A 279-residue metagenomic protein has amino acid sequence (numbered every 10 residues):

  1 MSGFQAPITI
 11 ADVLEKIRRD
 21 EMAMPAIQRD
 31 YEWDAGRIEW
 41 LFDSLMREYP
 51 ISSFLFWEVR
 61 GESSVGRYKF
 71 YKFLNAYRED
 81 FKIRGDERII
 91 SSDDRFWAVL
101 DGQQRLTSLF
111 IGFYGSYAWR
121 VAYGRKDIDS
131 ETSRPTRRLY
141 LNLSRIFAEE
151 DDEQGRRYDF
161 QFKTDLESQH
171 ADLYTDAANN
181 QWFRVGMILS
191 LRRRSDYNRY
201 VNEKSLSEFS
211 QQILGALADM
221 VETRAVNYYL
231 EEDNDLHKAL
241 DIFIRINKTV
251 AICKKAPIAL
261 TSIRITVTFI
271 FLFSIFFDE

Functional and structural regions predicted by a protein language model:
M1-E32, E39-E279: Basic- and aromatic-enriched surface patches that contact anionic nucleotides/nucleic acids
